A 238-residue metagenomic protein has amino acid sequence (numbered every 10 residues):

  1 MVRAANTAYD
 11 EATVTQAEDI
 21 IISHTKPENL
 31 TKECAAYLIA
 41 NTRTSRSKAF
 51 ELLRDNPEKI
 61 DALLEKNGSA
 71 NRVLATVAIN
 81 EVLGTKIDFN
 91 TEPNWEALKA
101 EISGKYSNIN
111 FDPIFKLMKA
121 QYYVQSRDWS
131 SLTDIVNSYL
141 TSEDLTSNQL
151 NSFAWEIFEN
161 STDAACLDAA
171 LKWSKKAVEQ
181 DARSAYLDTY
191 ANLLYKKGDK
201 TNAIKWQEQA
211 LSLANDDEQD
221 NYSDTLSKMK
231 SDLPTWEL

Functional and structural regions predicted by a protein language model:
M1-L238: Oxidative protein folding and maturation machinery
